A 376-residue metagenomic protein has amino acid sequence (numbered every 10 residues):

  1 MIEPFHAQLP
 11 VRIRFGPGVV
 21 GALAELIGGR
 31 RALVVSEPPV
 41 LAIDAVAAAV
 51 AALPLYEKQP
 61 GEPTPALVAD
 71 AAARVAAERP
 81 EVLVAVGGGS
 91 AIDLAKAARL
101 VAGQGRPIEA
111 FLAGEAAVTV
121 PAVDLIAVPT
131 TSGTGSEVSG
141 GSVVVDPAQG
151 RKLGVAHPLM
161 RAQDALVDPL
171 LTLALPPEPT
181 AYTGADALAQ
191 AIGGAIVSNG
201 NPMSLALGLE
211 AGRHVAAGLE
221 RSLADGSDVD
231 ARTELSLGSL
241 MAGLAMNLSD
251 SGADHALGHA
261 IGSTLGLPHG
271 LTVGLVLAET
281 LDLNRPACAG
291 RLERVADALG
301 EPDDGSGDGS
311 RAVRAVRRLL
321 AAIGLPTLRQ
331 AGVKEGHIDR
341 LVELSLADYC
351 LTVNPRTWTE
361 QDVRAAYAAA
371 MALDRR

Functional and structural regions predicted by a protein language model:
M1-V82, L328: ATP/NTP phosphate-donor binding region
G21, G103-P202, R291-R294: A glycine/threonine-rich phosphate-anchoring loop and its flanking beta-alpha core in nucleotide/phosphate-binding
G89: Acidic-aromatic/histidine active-site loop/patch
D93-G105: DPxDG-like acidic metal-binding loop motif
G133, L240-V273, D348-V353: Glycine-rich phosphate/pyrophosphate-binding beta-alpha loops
G193-L248, H259-G262: Glycine-rich phosphate/diphosphate-binding loops and the adjacent beta-loop-alpha structural elements that coordinate
T264-H337, R376: Gly/Pro-rich interdomain helix-loop hinge
E335-R376: Short, amphipathic C-terminal "tail helix"
